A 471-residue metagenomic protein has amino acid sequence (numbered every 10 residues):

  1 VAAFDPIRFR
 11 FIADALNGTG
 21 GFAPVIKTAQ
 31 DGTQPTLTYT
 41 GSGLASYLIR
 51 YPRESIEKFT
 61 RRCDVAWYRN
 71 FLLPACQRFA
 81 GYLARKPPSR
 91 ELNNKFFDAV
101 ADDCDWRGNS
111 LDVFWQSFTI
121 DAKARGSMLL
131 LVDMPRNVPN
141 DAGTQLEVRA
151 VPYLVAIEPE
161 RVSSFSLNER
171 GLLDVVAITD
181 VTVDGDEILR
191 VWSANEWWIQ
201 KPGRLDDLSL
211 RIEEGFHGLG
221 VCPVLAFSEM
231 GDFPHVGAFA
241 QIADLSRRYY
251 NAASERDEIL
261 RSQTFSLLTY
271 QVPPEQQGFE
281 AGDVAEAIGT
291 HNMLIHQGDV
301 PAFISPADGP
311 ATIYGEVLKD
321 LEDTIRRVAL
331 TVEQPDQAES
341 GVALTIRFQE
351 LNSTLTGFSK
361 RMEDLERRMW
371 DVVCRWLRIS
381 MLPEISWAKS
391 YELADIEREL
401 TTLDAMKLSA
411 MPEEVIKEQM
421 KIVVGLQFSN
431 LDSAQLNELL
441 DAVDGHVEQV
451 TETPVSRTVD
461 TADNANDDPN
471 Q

Functional and structural regions predicted by a protein language model:
V1-Y153, V459-Q471: Extended, helix-rich architectural segments
D14-F22, T28, G32-P35, E54 (+12 more regions): Surface-exposed polar/charged interaction patches
C76-G81, T119-M128, A243-S262, D404: Short, hydrophobic/amphipathic alpha-helical patches that form generic packing surfaces within helical domains
W115-T119, M134-V138, D257-T264, A329-D336 (+2 more regions): Long, hydrophobic, amphipathic alpha-helical segments used as structural scaffolds
F118-A122, L245, Y314-V317, L321 (+2 more regions): Amphipathic alpha-helix face/heptad-repeat signature
K123-M230: Extended, regular secondary-structure scaffolds
L210-A343: Extended, charged amphipathic alpha-helical segments
E280-D283, T290-H291, D320-Q471: C-terminal helix-loop subdomains that flank or include functional centers
